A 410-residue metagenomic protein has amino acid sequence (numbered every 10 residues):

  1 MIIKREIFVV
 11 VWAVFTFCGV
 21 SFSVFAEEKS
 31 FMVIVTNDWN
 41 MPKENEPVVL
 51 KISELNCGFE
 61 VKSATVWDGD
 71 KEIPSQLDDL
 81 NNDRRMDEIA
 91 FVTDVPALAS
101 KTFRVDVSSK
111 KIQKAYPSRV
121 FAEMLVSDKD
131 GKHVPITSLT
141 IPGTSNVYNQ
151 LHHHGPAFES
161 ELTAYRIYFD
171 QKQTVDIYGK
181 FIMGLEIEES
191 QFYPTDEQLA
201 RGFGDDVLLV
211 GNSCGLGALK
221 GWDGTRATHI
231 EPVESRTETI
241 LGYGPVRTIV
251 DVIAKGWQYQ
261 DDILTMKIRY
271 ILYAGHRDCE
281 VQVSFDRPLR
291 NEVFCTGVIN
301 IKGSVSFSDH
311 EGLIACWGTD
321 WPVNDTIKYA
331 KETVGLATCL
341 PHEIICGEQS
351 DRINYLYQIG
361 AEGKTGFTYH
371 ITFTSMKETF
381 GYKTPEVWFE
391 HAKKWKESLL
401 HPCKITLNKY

Functional and structural regions predicted by a protein language model:
M1-S30: Bacterial Sec-dependent N-terminal signal peptides
E27-G131, I141, N146, H153: Alpha-mannosidase-like glycoside hydrolase catalytic domains involved in N-glycan trimming, generalizing to other
F31-N37, L162, I268, C279-D286: Short, well-ordered beta-strand segments enriched in hydrophobic/aromatic residues
S63-E88, Q258-Q260, K302-W321, A337-I345: Solvent-exposed beta-strand/loop surfaces of large extracellular or lumenal domains
N81-V95, L336-Y410: Beta-strand-rich recognition/accessory modules
R104, S109-E231: Solvent-exposed N-terminal domain segments of exported/luminal and surface proteins
Q198-A274: Extended, loop-rich substrate-binding clefts of extracytoplasmic carbohydrate-active enzymes
M266, D278-H310: Acidic (Asp/Glu-rich), glycine- and aromatic
